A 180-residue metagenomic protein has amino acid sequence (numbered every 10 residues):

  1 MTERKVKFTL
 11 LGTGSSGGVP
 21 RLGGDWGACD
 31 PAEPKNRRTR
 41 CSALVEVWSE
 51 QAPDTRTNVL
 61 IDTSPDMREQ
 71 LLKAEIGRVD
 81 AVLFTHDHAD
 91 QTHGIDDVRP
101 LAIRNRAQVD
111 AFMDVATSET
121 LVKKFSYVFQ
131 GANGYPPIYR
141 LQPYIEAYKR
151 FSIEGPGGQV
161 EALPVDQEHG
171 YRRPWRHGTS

Functional and structural regions predicted by a protein language model:
T2-S180: Binuclear metal-dependent hydrolase catalytic cores
